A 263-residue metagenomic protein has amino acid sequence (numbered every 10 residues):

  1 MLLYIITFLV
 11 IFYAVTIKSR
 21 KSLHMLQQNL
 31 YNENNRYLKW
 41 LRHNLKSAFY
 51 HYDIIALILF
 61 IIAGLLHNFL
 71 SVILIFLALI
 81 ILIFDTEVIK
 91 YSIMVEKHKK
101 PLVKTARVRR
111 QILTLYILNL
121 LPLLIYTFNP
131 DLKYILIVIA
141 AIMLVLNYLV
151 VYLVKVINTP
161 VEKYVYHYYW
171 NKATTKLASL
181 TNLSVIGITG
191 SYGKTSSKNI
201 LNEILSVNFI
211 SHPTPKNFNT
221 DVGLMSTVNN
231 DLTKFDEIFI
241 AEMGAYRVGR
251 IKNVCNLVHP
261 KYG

Functional and structural regions predicted by a protein language model:
L3-V103, R110-G263: Phosphate-binding loop of NTP-binding sites
